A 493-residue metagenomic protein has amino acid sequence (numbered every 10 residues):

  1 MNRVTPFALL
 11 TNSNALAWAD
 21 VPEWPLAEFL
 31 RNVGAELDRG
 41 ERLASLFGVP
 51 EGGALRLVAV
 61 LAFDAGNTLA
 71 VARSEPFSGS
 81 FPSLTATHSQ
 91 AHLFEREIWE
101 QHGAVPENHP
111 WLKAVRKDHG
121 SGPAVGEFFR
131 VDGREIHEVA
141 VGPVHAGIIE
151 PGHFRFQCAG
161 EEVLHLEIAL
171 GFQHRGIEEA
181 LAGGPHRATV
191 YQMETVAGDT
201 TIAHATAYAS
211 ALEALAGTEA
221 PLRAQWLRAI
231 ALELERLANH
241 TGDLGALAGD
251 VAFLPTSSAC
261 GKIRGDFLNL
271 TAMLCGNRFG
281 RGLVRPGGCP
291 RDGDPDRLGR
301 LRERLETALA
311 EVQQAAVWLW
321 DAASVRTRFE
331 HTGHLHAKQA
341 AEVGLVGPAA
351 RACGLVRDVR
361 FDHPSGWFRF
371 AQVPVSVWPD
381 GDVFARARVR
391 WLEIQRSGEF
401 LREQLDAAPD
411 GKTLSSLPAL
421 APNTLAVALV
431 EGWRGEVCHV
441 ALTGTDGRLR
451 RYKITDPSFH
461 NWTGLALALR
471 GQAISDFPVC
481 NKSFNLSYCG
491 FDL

Functional and structural regions predicted by a protein language model:
N2-E28, N32-D38, L46-G53, L57-E75 (+2 more regions): Active-site bordering "gate/hinge" segments that shape substrate access to catalytic or cofactor-binding pockets
